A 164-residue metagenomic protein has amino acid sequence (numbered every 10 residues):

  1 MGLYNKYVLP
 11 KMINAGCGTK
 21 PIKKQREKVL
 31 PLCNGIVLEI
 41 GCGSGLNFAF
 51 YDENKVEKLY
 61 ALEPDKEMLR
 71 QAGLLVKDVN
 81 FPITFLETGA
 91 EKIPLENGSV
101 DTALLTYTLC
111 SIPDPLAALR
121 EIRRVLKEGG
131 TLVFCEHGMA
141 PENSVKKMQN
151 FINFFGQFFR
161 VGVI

Functional and structural regions predicted by a protein language model:
M1-P10, P21-E27: N-terminal, positively charged/glycine-rich alpha-helical extensions of SAM-dependent methyltransferases
N5-K6, M12-T19, V133-I164: C-terminal alpha-helical "lid/dimerization" subdomain adjacent to the S-adenosyl-L-methionine
G16-I36, L46-F50: Conserved alpha-helix/loop element of class I SAM-dependent methyltransferases that forms part of the SAM/SAH-binding
G35, E57, D101: Conserved acidic residues
L38-K92: Class I SAM-dependent methyltransferase SAM/SAH-binding core
T88-A103: A short acidic, Gly/Pro-enriched loop at the edge of an enzyme's catalytic core that lines a small-molecule cofactor
D101-P115: A short SAM/SAH-binding and catalytic strip from SAM-dependent methyltransferases
L116-T131: A short glycine-rich, Lys/Arg-flanked "PGG" loop and its adjoining helix->strand segment in the class I
